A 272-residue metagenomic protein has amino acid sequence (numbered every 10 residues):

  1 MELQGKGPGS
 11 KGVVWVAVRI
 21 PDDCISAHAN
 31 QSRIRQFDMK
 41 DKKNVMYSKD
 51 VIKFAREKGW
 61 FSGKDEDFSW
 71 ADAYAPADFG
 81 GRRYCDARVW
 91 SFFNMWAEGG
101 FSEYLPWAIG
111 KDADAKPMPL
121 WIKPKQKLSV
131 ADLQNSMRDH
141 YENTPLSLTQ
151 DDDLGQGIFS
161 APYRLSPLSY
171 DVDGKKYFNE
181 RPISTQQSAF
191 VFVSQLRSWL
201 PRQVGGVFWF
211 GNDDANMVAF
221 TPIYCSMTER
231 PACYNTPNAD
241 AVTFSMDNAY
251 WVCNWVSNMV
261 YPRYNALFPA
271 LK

Functional and structural regions predicted by a protein language model:
G5-K272: C-terminus-biased signal that marks the final domain/tail of proteins
